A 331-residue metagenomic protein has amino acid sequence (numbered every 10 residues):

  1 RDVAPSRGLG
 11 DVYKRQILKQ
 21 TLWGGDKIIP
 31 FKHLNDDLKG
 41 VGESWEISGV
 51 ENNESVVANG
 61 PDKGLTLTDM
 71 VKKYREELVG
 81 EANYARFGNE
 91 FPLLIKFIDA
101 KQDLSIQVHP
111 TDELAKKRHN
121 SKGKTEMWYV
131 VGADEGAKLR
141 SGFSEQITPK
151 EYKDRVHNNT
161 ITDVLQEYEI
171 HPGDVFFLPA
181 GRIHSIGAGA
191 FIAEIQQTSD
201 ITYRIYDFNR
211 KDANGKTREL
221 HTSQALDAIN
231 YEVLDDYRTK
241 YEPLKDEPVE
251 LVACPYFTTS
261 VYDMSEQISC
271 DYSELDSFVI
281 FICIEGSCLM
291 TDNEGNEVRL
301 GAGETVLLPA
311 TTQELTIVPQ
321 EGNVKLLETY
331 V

Functional and structural regions predicted by a protein language model:
R1-Y13: Single conserved hydrophobic/aromatic residue that forms the stacking wall/gate of nucleotide- or nucleobase-binding
D11-I147, D207-D235, T259: Transition-metal
G88-E90, I98-D103, D112, K122 (+3 more regions): Ligand-binding loop in jelly-roll beta-barrel domains
I95-K96, L104, E126-Y129, E167-Y168 (+4 more regions): His/acidic/aromatic-lined binding-pocket segments of jelly-roll/cupin-type domains and related regulatory beta-sandwich
R155-Y203: Loop-centered beta-sheet repeat module
L165-F176, N293-T311: Short acidic-glycine-tyrosine-enriched beta hairpin
Y203-L275: C-terminal amphipathic alpha-helical segment
S269-C270, G286-T291, T305: Short beta-strand segments in beta-sandwich/barrel cores
